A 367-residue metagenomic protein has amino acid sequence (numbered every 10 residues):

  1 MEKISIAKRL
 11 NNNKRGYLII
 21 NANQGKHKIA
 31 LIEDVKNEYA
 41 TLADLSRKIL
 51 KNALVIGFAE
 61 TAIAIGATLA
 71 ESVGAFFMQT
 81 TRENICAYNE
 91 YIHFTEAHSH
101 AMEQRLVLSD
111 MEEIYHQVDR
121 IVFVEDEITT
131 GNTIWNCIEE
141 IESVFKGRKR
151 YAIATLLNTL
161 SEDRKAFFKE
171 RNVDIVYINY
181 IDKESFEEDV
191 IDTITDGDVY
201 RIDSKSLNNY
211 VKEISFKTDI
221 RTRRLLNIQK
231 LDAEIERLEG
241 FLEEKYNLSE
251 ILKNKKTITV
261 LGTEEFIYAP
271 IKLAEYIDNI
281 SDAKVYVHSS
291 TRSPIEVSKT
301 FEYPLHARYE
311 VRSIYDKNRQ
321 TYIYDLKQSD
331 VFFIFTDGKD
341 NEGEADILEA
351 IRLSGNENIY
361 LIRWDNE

Functional and structural regions predicted by a protein language model:
M1-E367: PRPP-associated nucleotide enzymes
